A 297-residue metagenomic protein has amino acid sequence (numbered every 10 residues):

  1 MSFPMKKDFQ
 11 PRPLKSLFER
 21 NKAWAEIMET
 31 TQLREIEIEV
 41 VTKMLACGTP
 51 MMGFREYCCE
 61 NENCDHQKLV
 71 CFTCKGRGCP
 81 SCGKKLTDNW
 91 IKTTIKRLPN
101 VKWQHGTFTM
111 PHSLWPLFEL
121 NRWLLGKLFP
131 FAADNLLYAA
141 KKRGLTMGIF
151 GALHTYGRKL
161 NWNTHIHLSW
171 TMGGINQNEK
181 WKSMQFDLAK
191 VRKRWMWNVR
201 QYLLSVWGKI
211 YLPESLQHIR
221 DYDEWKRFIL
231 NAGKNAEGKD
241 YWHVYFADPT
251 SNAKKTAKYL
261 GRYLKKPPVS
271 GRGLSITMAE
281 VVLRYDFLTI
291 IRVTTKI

Functional and structural regions predicted by a protein language model:
M1-I297: Beta->alpha loop/short-helix hinge microenvironment recognizer with preference for catalytic Tyr/His contexts
